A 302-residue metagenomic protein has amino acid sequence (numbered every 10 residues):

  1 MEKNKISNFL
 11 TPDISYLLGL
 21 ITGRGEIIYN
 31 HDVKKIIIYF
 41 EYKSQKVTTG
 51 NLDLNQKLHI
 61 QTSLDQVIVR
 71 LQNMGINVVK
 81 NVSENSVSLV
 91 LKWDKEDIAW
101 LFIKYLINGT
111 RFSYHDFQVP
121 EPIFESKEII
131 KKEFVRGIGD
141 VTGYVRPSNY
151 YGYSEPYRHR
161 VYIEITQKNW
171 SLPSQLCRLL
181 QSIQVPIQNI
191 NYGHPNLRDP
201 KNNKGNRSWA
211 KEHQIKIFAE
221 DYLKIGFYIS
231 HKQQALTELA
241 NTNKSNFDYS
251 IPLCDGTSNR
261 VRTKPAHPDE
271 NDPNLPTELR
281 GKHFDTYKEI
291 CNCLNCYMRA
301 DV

Functional and structural regions predicted by a protein language model:
M1-V302: Internal intein/HINT superfamily modules and their associated LAGLIDADG
